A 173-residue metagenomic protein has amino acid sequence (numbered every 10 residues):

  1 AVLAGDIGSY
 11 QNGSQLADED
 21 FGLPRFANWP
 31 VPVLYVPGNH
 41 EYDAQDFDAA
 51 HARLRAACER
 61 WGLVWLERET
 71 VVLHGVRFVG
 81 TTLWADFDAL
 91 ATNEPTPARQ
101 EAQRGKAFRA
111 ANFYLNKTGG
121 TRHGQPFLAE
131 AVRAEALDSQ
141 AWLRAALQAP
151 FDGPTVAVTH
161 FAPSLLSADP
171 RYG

Functional and structural regions predicted by a protein language model:
A1-H74, A149, S167-G173: Core catalytic region of metal-dependent phosphoesterases/phosphodiesterases, especially metallo-beta-lactamase-like
V79-V156, F161-Y172: Active-site-proximal loop/helix segment associated with metal-binding centers of metalloenzymes
